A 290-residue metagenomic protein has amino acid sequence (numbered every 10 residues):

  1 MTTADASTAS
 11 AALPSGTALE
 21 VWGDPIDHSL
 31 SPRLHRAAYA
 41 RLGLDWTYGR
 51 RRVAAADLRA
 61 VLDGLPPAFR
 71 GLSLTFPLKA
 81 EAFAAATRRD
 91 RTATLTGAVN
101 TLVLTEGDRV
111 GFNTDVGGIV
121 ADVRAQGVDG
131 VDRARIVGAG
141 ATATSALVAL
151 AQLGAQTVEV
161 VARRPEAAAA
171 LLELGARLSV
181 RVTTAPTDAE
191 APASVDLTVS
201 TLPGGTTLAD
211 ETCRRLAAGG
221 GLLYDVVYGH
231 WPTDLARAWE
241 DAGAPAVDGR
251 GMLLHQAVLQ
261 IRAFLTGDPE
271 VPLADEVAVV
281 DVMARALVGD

Functional and structural regions predicted by a protein language model:
T2-T3, T8, A12-G127, H230: Phosphate/diphosphate ligand-binding glycine-rich loop within oxidoreductases
A12-L13, V128-G130, Q152-G154, T212-G221: Short, conserved loop/helix-junction motifs that constitute active-site signature segments in enzyme catalytic cores
G23, N113-V116, V123-A155, A162-P165: Glycine-rich adenosine-cofactor-binding loop
Q152-T157, A242-P245: Conserved S-adenosyl-L-methionine
A155-L178: NAD(P)-binding Rossmann-fold cofactor-contacting core
R177-V247: Rossmann-like adenosine-cofactor binding region
L222-P269, L273-V279: Rossmann-fold NAD(P)-binding glycine/threonine-rich loop
